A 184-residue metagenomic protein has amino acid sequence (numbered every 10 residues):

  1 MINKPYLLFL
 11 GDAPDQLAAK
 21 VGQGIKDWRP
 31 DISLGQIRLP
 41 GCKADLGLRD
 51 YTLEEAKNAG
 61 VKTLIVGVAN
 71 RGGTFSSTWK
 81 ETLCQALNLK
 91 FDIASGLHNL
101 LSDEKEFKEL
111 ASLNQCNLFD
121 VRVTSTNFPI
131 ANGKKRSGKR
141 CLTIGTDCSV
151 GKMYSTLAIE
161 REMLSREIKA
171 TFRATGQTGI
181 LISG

Functional and structural regions predicted by a protein language model:
I2-L7, A13-D15, A19-Q36, R49-V61 (+1 more regions): ATP-dependent carboxylate-amine ligase catalytic core
L34-L39, A94-L97: Short internal beta-strands
K43-K57, N70-K80: Glycine-rich, highly charged phosphate/nucleotide-binding loops
I65-A69, S95: Redox-cofactor binding/interface segments in oxidoreductases and associated redox assembly factors
N70-F75, L100-S102, N127, C148-V150 (+1 more regions): Short, small-residue-enriched loops and turns at beta-alpha junctions that line or gate enzyme active sites
T82-R140: Extreme N-terminal, non-catalytic leader segments that precede Walker-type/kinase nucleotide-binding cores
F128-F172: Walker A (P-loop) phosphate-binding motif
